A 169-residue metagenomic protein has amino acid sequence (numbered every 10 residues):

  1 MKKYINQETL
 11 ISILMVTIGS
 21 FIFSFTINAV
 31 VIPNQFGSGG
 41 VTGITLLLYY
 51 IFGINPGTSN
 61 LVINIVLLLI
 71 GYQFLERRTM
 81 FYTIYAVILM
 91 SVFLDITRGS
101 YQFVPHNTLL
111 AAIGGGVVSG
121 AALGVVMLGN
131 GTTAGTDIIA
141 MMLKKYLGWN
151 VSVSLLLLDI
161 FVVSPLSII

Functional and structural regions predicted by a protein language model:
M1-I169: Core subunits and conserved enzymes of cellular information-processing and envelope-translocation systems across
